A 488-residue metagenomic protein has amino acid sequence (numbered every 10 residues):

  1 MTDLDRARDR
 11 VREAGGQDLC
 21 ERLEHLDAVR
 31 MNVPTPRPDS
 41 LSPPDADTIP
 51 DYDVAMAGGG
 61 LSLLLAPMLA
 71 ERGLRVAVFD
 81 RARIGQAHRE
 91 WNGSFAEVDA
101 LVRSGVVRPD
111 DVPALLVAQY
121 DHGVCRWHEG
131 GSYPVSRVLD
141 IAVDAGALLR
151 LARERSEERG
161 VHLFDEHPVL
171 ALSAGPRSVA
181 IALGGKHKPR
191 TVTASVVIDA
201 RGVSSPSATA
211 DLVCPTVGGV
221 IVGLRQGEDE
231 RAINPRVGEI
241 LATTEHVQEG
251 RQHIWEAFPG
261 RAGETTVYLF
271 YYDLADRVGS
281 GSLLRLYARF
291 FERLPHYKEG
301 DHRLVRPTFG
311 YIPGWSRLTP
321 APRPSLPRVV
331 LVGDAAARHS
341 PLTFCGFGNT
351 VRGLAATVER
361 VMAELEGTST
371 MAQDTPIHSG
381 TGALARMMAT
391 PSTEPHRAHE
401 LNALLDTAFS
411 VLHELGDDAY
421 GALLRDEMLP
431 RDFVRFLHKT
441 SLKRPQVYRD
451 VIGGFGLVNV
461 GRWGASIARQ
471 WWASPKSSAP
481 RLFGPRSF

Functional and structural regions predicted by a protein language model:
M1-D53, F483-R486: Extreme N-terminal leader/targeting segments of oxidoreductases
T2, E24-R30, E359-F488: C-terminal helical "tail/cap" subdomain of flavin- and related membrane-associated enzymes
G59, M68-E90: Glycine-rich FAD pyrophosphate-binding loop
S62-L63: N-terminal Rossmann-fold NAD(P) dinucleotide-binding loop
R83-V124: N-terminal FAD cofactor-binding segment of flavoenzymes
Y133-R155, G219, D276-S282: Short beta-strand to alpha-helix junction loop
R159-P295: Predominantly flavin-linked oxidoreductase catalytic cores and closely associated redox partners
D273-L384: FAD/FMN-dependent oxidoreductases across multiple families
